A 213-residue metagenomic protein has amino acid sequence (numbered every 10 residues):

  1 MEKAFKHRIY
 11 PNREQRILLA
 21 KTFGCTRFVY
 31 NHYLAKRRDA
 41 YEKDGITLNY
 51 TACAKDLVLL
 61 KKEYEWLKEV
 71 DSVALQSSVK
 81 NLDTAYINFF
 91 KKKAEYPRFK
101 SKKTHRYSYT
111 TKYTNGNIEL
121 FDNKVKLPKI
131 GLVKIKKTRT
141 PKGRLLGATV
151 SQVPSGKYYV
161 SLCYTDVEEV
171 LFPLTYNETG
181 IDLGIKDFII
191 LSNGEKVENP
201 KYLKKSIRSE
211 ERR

Functional and structural regions predicted by a protein language model:
M1-R213: Nucleic-acid substrate recognition interfaces
